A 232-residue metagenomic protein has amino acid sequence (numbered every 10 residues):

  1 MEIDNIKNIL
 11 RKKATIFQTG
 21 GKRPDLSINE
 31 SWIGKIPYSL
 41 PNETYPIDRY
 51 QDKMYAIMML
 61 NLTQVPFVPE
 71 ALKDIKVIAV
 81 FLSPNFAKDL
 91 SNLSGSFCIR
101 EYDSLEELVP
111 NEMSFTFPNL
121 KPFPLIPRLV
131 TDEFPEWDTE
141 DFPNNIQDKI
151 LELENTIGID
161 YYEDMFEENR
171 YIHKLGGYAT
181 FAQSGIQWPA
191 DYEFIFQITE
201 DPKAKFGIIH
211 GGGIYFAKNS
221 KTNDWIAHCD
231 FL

Functional and structural regions predicted by a protein language model:
M1-L232: Preference for intrinsically disordered or flexible, low-complexity segments and adjacent hinge/connector residues
